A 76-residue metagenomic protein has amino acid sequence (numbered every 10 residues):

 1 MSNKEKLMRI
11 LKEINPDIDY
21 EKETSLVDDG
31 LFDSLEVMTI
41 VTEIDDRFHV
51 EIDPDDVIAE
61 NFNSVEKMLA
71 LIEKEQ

Functional and structural regions predicted by a protein language model:
M1-D19, A70-Q76: Thiotemplate assembly-line natural product biosynthesis machinery
K12-L31, V50-I58: Phosphopantetheine carrier-protein modules
M38: Conserved catalytic core of two-component sensor histidine kinases
V41: Aromatic/hydrophobic pocket-lining residues that form π-stacking "cages" and hydrophobic walls in ligand
P54-E60, V65-E75: C-terminal structural segments of small proteins and small subunits
